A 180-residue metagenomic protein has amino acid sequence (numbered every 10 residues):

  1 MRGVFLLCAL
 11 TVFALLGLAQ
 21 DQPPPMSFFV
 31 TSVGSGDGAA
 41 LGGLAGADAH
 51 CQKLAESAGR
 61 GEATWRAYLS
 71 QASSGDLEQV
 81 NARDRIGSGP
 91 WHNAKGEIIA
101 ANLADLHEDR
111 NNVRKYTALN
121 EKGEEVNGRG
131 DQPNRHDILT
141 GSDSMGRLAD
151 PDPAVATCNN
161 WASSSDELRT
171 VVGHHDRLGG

Functional and structural regions predicted by a protein language model:
F5-L15: Bacterial N-terminal signal peptides
Q20-G180: Secreted/extracellular ectodomain signature
